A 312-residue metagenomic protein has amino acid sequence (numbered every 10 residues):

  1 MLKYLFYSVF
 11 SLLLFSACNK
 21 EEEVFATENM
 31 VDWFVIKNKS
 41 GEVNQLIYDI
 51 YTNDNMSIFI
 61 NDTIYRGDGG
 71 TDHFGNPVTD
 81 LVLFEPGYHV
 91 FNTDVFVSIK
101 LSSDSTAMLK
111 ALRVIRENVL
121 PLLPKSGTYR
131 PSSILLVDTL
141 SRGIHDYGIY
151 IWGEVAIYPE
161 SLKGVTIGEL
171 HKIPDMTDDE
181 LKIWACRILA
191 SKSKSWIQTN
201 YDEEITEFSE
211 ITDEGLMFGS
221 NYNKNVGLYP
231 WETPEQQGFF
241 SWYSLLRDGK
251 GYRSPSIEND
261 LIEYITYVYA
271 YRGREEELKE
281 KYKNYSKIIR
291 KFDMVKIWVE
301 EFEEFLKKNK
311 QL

Functional and structural regions predicted by a protein language model:
M1-K20: Sec-dependent bacterial lipoprotein signal peptides
F15, N118-L122, V268, G273: Generic N-terminal helix/loop capping motif
C18-L112, Y282-L312: Acidic/polar, low-complexity intrinsically disordered N-terminal segments immediately downstream of a Sec signal
S98-V226: Acidic/His-rich structured neighborhood in mature extracellular/periplasmic domains
E210-I262: Acidic/His/Gly-enriched intrinsically disordered linker/tail segments that often contain short helix/coil "MoRF-like"
F239-L312: A cross-kingdom marker for long, charged
